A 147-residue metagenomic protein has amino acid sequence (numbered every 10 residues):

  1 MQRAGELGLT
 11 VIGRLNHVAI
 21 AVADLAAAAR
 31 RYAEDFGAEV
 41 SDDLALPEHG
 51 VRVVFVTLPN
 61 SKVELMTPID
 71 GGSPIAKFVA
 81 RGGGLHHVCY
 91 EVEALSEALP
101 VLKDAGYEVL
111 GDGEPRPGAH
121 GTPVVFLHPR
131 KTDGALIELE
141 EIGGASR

Functional and structural regions predicted by a protein language model:
Q2-H49, S73: Long, hydrophobic N-terminal alpha-helical segment
Q2-T10, L44, V54-T57, E64 (+2 more regions): Vicinal oxygen chelate
R14-A23, V54-T57, I75-V101, V125: Vicinal oxygen chelate
A23-L46, G82, L95-L110, P115: Extended intrinsically disordered, low-complexity coil regions enriched in Ser, Thr, Gly, Ala and often Pro
E39, K62-V63, S73-P74, G134-A135: Short loop/beta submotifs within extracellular cysteine-rich repeat domains
P59-V63, D70-G72, L95: Short, charged/polar surface micro-motifs in flexible loops or helix N-caps
M66-I69, F78: DNA polymerase sliding clamps and clamp-related checkpoint/processivity subunits
G72-I75, A145-R147: A short local loop/turn or secondary-structure capping micro-motif enriched for an aromatic residue
